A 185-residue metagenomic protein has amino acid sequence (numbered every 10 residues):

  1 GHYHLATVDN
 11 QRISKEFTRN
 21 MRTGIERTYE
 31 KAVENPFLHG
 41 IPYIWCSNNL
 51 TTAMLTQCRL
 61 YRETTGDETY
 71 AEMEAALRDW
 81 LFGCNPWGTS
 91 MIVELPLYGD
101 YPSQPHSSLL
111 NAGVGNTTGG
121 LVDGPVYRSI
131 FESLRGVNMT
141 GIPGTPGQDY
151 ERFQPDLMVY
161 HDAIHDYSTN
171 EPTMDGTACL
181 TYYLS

Functional and structural regions predicted by a protein language model:
G1-V33, I41-S185: Aromatic (Trp/Tyr) and acidic
